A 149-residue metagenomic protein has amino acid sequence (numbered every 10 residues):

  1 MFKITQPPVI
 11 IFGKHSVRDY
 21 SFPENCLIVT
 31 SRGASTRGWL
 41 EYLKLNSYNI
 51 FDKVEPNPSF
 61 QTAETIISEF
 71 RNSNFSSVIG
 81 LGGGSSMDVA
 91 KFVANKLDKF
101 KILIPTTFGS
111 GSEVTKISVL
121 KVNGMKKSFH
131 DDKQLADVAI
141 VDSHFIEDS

Functional and structural regions predicted by a protein language model:
M1-S77: ATP/NTP phosphate-donor binding region
Y20, T36-G38, F60, S85-F92 (+1 more regions): Short glycine/serine/threonine-rich phosphate/pyrophosphate-binding segments that cradle anionic phosphate groups
E41-K44, T65-I66, V93-K96, T115-V119: Short, glycine/charged-enriched secondary-structure capping and boundary segments
N57-F60, G80-L81, D131-D137: Short C-terminal domain-edge/linker segments immediately following a structured domain
F70-V93, L97-F108: A short, small-residue-rich loop immediately preceding and capping a beta-strand
L97-S149: A glycine/threonine-rich phosphate-anchoring loop and its flanking beta-alpha core in nucleotide/phosphate-binding
